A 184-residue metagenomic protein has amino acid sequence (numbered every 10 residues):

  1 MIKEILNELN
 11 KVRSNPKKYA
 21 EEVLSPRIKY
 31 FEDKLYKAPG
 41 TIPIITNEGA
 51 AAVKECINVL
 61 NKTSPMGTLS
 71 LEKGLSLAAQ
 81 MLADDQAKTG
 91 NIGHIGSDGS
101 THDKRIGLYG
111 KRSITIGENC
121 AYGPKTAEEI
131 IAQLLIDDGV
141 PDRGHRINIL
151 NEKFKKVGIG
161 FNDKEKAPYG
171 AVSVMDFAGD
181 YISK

Functional and structural regions predicted by a protein language model:
M1-Y109, E152: Short, well-ordered surface patches within globular domains
G74-I182: A well-ordered secondary-structure block
